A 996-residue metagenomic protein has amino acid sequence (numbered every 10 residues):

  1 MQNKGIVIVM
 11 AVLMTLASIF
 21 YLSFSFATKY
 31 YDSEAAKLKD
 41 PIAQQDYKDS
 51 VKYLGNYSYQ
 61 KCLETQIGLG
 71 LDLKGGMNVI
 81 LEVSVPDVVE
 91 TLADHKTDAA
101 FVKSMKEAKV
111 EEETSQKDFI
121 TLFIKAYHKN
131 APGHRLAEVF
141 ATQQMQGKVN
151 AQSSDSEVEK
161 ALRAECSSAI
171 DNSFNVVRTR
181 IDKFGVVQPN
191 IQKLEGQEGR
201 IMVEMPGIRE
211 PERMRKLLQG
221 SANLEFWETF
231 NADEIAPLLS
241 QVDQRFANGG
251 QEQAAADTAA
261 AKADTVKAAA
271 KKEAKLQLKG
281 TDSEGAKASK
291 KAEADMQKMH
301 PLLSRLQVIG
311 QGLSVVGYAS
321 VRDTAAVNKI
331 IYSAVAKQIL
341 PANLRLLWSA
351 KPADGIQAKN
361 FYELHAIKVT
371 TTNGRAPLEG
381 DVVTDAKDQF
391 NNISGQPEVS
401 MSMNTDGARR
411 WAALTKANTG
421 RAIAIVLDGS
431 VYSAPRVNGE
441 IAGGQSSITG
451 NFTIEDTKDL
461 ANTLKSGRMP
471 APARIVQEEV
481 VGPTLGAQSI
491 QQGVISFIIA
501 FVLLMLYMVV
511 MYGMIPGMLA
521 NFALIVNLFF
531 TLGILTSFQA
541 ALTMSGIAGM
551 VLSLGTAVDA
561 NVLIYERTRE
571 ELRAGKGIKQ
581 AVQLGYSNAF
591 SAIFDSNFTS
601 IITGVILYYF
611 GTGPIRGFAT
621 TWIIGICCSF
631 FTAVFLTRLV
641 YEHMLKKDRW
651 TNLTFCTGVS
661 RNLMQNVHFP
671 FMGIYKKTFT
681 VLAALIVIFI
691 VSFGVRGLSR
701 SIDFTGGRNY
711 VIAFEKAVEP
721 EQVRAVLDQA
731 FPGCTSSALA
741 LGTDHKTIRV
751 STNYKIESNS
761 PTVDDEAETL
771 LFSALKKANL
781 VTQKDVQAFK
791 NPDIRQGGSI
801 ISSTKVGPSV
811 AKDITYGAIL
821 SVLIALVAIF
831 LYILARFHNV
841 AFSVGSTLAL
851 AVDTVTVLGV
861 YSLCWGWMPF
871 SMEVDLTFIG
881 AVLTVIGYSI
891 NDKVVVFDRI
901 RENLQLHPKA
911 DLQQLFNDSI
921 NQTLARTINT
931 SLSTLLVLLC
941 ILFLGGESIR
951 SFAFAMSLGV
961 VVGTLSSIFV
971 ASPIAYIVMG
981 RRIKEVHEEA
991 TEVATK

Functional and structural regions predicted by a protein language model:
M1-I67, D87-T121, Y127-H128, S156 (+3 more regions): Interfacial helix-loop-helix hairpins and adjacent transmembrane helices of multi-pass alpha-helical membrane proteins
L22-Y31, D49, T65-G75, L81-D428 (+5 more regions): Non-transmembrane, solvent-exposed regions of membrane trafficking/translocation machinery
V177, T484-L504, T556, K576-T612 (+11 more regions): Pore- and gate-forming transmembrane helices of large, multi-pass membrane proteins
E204, G443-S447, E455-L503, L770 (+3 more regions): Juxtamembrane "pre-transmembrane" interface segments
S400-S402, Q492-F530, I534, I601-F610 (+3 more regions): Internal alpha-helical transmembrane segments of multipass membrane proteins, especially hydrophobic lipid-embedded
V510, M514-I564, S843-E902, F969: Hydrophobic transmembrane alpha-helices and their membrane-interface caps in long multi-pass transport proteins
V526, G533-I534, E570-S591, D595-L682 (+2 more regions): Hydrophobic alpha-helical transmembrane segments of membrane transport and translocation systems, primarily multi-pass
L552-T599, E642-R649, S862, M868-T930 (+2 more regions): Cytosolic juxtamembrane regions of multi-pass inner-membrane proteins
